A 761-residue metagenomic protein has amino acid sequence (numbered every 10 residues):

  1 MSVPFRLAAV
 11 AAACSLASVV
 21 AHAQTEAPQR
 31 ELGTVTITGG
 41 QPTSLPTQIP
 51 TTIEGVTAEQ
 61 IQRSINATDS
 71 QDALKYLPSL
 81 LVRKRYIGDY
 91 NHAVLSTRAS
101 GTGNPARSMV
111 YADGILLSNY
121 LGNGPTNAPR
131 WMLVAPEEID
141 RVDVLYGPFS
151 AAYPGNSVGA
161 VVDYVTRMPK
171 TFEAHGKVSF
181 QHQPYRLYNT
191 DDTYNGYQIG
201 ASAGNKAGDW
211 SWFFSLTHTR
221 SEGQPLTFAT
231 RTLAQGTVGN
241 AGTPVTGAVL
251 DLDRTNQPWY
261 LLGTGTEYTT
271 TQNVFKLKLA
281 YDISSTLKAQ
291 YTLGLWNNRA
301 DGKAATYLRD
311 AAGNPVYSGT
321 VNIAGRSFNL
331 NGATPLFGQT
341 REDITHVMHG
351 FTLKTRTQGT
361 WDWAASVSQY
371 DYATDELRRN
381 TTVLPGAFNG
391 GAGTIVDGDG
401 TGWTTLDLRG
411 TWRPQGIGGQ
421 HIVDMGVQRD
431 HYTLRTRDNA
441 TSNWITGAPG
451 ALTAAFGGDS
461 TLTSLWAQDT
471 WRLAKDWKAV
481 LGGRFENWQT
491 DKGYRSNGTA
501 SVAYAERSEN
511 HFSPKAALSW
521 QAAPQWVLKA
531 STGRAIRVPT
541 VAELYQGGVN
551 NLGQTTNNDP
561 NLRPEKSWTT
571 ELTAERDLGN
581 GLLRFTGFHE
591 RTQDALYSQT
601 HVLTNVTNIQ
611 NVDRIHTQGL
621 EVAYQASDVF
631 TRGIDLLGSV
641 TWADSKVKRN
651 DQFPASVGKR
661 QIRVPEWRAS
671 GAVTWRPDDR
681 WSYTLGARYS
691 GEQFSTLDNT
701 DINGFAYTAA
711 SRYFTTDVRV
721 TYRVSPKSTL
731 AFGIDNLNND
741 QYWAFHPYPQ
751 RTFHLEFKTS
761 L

Functional and structural regions predicted by a protein language model:
G33-I65, N91-V94, G122: N-terminal periplasmic "start-of-domain" segments of outer-membrane beta-barrel proteins
Q71-L116: Extracytoplasmic beta-strand/coil segments of soluble accessory domains associated with Gram-negative outer-membrane
L116-P148: Short acidic/polar hinge/loop motifs at secondary-structure boundaries that mediate gating or recognition
K177, A474-A479, L582, G587-T592 (+2 more regions): Gram-negative outer-membrane beta-barrel transporters
F180-P184, A207-D209, H218-E222, L295-R299 (+15 more regions): Transmembrane beta-strands of outer-membrane beta-barrel pores
D191-K303, T345-G350, K354: Transmembrane beta-barrel wall of Gram-negative outer-membrane proteins
A280-N297, L336-N497, Y504, S508 (+5 more regions): Face-selective signature of the C-terminal outer-membrane beta-barrel domain
T352, D362-E376, S519-Q521, V527-G533 (+3 more regions): Membrane-embedded beta-barrel scaffold of Gram-negative outer-membrane proteins
